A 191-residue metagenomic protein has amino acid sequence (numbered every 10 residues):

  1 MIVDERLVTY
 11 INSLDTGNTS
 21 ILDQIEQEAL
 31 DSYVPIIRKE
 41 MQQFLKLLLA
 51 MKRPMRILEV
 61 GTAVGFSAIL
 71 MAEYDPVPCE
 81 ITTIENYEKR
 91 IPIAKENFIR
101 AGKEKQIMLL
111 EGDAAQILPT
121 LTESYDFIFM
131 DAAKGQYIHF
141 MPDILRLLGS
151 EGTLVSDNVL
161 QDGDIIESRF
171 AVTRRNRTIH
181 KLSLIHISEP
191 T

Functional and structural regions predicted by a protein language model:
M1-T16: N-terminal auxiliary segments of SAM/dcSAM-dependent transferases
T16, S20-Q24, V34: S-adenosyl-L-methionine
A29-I37: Class I SAM-dependent methyltransferase Rossmann-like catalytic core, especially the SAM/SAH-binding loop
K39-A115: SAM cofactor-binding core of SAM-dependent methyltransferases, primarily the Rossmann-like beta-alpha-beta module
E85, D131, E189: Conserved acidic E/D residue at the C-terminus of a beta-strand in Rossmann-like folds
I107-I166: Active-site segment flanking the S-adenosylmethionine/decSAM binding pocket in AdoMet-dependent transferases
Q161-L184: C-terminal alpha-helical "lid/dimerization" subdomain adjacent to the S-adenosyl-L-methionine
S183-T191: Residue-level detector of conserved catalytic or cofactor/ligand-binding positions in enzyme active sites
